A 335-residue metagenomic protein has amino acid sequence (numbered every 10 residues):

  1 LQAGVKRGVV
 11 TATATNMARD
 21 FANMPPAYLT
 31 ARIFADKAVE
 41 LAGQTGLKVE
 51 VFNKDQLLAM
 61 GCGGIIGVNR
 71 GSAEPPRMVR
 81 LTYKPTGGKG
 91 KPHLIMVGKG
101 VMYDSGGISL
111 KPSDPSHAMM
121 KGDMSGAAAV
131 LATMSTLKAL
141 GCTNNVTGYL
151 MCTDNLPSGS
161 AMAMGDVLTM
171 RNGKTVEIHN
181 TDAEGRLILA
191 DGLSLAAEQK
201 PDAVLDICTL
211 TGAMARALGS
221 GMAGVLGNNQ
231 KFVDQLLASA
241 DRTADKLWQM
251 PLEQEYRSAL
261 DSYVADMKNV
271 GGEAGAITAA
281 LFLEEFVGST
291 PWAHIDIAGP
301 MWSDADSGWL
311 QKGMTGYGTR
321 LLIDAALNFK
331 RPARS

Functional and structural regions predicted by a protein language model:
L1-T45: Phosphate/ribose-phosphate-bearing ligand recognition and processing surfaces, centered on ADP-ribose/NAD(+/P+) systems
F34-S335: A generic structural signal for tightly packed, nonpolar segments enriched in small/aliphatic residues
